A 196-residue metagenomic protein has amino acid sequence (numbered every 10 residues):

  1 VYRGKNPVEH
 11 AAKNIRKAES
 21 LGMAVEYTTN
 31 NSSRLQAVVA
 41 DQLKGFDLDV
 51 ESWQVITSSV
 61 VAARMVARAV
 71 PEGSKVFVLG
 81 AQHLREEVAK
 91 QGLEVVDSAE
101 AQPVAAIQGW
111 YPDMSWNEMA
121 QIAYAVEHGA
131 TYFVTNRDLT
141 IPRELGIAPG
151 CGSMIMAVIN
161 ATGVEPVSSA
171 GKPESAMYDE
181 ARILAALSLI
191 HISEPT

Functional and structural regions predicted by a protein language model:
V1-E9, K44-S52, A63, E86 (+2 more regions): Metal-dependent phosphoesterase signature
R3-N6, I15-D41, K75-L79, G129-R143: Substrate-recognition element of Asp-dependent hydrolases with the DxDx(T/V) motif
L43-V60, G152-P166: Structural recognition of alpha->loop->beta junctions
F46-D47, V66-V70, R182-L187: Glycine-rich helix-loop-beta junction characteristic of Rossmann-like nucleotide cofactor-binding loops
V50-Q54, S74, S188-L189: Short acidic capping loops at alpha-helix termini that bridge into adjacent secondary structure
I56-A105, G109-D113, S175-E180: Conserved beta-alpha
E100-L189: Conserved acidic, metal-coordinating active-site core of Asp-based, Mg2+-dependent phosphoryl-transfer enzymes
S188-T196: Residue-level detector of conserved catalytic or cofactor/ligand-binding positions in enzyme active sites
